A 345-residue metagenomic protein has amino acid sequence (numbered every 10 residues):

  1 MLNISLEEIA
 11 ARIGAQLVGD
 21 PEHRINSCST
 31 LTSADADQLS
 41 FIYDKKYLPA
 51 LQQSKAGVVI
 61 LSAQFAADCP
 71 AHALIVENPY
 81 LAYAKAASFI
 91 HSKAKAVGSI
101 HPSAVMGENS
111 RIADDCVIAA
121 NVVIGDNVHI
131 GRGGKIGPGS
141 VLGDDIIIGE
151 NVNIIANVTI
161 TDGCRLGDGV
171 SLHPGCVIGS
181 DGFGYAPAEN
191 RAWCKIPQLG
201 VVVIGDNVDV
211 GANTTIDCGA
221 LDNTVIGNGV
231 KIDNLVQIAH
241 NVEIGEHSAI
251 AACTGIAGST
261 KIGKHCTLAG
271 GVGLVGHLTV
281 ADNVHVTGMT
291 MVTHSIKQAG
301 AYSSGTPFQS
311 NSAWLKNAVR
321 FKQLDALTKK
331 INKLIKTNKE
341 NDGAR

Functional and structural regions predicted by a protein language model:
M1-S103, D115, C164, G169 (+4 more regions): Terminal amphipathic alpha-helical/low-complexity segments used for targeting or macromolecular assembly
F41, S99-S310: Structural signal for interior beta-strand "rungs" in well-ordered beta-sheet cores of soluble enzyme domains
